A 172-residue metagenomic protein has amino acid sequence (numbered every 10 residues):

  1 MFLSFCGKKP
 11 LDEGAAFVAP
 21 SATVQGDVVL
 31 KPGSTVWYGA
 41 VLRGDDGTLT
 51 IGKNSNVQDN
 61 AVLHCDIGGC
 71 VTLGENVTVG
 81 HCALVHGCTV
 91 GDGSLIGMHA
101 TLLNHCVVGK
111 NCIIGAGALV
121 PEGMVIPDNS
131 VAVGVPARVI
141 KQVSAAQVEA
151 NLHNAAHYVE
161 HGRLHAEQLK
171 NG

Functional and structural regions predicted by a protein language model:
M1-E13, V71, E75-L84, D92 (+2 more regions): C-terminal segments of enzyme domains that contribute to small-molecule binding surfaces
G14, A19-P20, Q25-G26, K31-P32 (+16 more regions): Left-handed beta-helix
L49: A short, polar/charged loop-to-alpha-helix boundary motif
